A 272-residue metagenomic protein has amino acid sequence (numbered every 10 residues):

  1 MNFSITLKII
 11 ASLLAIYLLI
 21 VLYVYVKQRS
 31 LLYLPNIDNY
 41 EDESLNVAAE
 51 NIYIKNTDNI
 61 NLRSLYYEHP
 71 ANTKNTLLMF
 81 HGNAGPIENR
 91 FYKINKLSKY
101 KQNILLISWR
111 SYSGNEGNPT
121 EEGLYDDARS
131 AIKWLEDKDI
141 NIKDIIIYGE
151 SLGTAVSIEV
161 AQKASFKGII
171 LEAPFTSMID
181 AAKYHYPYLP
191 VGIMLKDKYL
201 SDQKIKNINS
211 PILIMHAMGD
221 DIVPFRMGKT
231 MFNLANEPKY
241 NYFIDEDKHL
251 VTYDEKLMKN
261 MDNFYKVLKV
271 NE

Functional and structural regions predicted by a protein language model:
I9-K55: An N-terminal hydrophobic leader/cap segment in hydrolases
T57-W134, E150, T154-A155, A161: Membrane-embedded segments
K93, S201, S210, P224-N233: Short alpha-helix in the alpha/beta-hydrolase fold that links the catalytic acid
D139-S151: Alpha/beta-hydrolase fold nucleophile elbow
T154-S210: Hydrolase active-site cap/lid region
N207-N209, I214-D220: Short beta-strand/loop motif that positions the catalytic acidic residue of the alpha/beta-hydrolase fold
G219-V223, H249-V251: Acidic catalytic loop of the alpha/beta-hydrolase fold
T230-N233, E237-E272: C-terminal catalytic histidine-bearing segment of alpha/beta-hydrolase fold enzymes
